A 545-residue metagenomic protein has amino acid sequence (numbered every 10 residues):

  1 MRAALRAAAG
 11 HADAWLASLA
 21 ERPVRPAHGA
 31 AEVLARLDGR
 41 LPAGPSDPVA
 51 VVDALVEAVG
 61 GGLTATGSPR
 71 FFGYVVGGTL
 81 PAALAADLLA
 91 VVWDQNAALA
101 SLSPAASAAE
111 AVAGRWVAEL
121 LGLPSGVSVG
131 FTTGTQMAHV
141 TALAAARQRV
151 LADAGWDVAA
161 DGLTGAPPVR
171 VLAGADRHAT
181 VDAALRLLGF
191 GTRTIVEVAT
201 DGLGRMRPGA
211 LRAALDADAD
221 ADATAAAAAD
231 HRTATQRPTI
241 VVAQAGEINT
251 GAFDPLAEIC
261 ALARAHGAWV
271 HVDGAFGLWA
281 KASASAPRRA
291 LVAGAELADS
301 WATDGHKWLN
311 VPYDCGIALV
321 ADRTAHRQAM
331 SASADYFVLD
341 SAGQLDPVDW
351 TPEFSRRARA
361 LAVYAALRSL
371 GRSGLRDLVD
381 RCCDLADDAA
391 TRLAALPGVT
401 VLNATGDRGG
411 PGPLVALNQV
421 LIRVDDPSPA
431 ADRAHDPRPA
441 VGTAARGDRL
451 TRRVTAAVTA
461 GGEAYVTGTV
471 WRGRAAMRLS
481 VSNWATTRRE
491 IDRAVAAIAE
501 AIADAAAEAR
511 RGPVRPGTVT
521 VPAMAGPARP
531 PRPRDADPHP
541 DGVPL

Functional and structural regions predicted by a protein language model:
M1-G126, A464, T486, R493 (+1 more regions): N-terminal entrance/gating region of PLP-dependent enzymes' catalytic architecture
A105-A106, V129-Q136, A173-G174, Q244: Active-site nucleophile and cofactor-binding loops and adjacent substrate-binding regions of central metabolic enzymes
V117-A145, V196-V198: Short loop-beta-helix segment that forms the pyridoxal 5′-phosphate
A138, A145-A325: Conserved PLP-enzyme active-site core in the AAT-like
P287-P397, A404, G410-P411: Active-site C-terminal subdomain of aminotransferase-like
V401-V458: Conserved PLP-binding catalytic core of the aspartate aminotransferase-like
D407-P413, Q419, A460-R478: Conserved PLP cofactor-binding pocket of PLP-dependent enzymes
D432, D436-R438, W471-L545: PLP-dependent enzyme catalytic core of the Aspartate aminotransferase-like
